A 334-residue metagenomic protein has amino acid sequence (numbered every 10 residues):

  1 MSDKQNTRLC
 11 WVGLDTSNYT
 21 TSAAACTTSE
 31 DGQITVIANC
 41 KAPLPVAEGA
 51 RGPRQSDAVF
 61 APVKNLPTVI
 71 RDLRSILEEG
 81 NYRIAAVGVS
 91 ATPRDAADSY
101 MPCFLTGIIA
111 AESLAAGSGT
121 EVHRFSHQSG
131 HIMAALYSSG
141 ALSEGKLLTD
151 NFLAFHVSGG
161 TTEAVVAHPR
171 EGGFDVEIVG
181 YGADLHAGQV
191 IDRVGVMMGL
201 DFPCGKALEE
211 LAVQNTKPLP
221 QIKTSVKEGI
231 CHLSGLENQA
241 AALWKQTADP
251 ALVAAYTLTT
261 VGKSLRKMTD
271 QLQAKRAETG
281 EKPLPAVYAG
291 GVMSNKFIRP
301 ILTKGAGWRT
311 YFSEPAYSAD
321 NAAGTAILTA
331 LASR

Functional and structural regions predicted by a protein language model:
M1-L9, T120, R124-L153, I327-L331: Conserved phosphate-binding catalytic cores of ATP/NTP-utilizing and phosphoryl-transfer enzymes
S2-S29, T35-N39, K146-D150, H156-S158 (+1 more regions): A short helix-loop
L44-E78: N-terminal phosphate-binding loop and adjacent alpha-helix
V69-A85, M268-P283: Phosphate/pyrophosphate-binding loops at sites that engage ATP/ADP/AMP, CoA/4′-phosphopantetheine, polyphosphate
R74-E112, A116: Short beta-strand-loop/turn "lid" adjacent to the catalytic site in phosphate-handling enzymes
V89, V122-H127, Y288, F312-S313: General beta-strand structural signal in soluble alpha/beta enzymes
E209-A286, V292-W308, A330-S333: A contiguous, well-structured pocket-lining segment that forms one wall/lid of small-molecule binding clefts in soluble
A286, L302-T325: Conserved phosphate-binding/catalytic loops in two-lobed NTP-binding clefts
